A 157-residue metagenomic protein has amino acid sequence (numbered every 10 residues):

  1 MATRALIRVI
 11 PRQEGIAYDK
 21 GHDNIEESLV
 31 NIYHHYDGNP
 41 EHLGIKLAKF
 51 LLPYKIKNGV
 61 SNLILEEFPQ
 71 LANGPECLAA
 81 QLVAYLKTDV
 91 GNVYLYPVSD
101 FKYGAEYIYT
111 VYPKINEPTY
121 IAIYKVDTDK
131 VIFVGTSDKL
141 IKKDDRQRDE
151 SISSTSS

Functional and structural regions predicted by a protein language model:
M1-D37: Short, extreme N-terminal segment that most often corresponds to the first beta-strand
I45-K46: All-alpha amphipathic helical-bundle segments outside canonical DNA-binding/catalytic cores that form hydrophobic
K49-S157: Low-complexity intrinsically disordered segments
